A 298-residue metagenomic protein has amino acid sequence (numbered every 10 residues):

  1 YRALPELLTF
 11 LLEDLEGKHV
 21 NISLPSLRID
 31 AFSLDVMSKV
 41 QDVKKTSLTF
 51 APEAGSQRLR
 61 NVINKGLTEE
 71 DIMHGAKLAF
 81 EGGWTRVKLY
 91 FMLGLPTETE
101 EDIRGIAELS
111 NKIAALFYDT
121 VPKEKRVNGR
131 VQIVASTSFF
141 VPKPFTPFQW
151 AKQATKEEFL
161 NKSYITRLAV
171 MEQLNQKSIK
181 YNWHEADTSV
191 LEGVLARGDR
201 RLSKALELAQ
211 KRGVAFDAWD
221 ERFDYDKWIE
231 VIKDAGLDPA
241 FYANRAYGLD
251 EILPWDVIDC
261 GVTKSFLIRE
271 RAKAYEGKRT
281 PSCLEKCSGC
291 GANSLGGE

Functional and structural regions predicted by a protein language model:
Y1, L27-A31, E53-S56, L93-G94 (+6 more regions): Short, glycine-/Ser/Thr-/acidic-enriched flexible segments
Y1-V134, S138: Conserved SAM/AdoMet-binding glycine-rich loop
A3, N64-D71, E98-G105, A151-F159 (+4 more regions): Catalytic cores of large soluble enzymes that bind and process phosphate-bearing ligands
F32-V36, R58-I63, L93-E101, T120-E157 (+3 more regions): Flexible glycine/acidic-rich beta-alpha junction loops that bind and position SAM and/or redox cofactors in anaerobic
L78-G82, V134-F140, L237-R245, C290: Short, compositionally biased low-complexity segments
L160-E172: Two-metal-ion acidic nuclease core segments, chiefly of the RNase H-like superfamily
E172-E298: Radical SAM enzyme core and accessory elements
